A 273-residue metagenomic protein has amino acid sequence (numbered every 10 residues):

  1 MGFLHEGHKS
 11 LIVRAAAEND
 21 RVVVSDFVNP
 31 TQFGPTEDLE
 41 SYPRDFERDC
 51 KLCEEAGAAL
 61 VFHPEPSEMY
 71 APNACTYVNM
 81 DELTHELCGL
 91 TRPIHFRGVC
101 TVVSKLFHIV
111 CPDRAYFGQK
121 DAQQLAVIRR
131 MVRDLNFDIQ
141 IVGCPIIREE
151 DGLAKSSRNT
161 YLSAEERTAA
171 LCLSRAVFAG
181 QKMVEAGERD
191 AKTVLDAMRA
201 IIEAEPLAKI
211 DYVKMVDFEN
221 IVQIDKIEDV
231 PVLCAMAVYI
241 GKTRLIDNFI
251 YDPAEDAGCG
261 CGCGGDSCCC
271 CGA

Functional and structural regions predicted by a protein language model:
M1-K209, F218-N220: Nucleotidyltransferase catalytic core that binds NTPs
A197-A273: Phosphate/ribose-recognition catalytic cores of enzymes acting on nucleotide-derived substrates
